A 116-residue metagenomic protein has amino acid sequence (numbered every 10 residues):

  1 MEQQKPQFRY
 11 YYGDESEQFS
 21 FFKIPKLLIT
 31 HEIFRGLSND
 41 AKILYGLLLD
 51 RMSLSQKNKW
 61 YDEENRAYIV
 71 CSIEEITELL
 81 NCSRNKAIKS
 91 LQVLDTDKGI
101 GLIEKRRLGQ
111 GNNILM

Functional and structural regions predicted by a protein language model:
M1-E74: Short recognition helix of helix-turn-helix/winged-helix DNA-binding domains
R51-M116: Winged helix-turn-helix DNA-binding recognition segment
